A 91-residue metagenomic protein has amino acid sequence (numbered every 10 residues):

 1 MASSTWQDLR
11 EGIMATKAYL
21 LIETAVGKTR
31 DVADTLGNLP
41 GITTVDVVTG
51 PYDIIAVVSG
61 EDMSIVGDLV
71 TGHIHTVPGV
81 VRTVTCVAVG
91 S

Functional and structural regions predicted by a protein language model:
A2-S91: A compositional/biophysical signature of low hydrophobicity enriched in polar/charged and small residues
